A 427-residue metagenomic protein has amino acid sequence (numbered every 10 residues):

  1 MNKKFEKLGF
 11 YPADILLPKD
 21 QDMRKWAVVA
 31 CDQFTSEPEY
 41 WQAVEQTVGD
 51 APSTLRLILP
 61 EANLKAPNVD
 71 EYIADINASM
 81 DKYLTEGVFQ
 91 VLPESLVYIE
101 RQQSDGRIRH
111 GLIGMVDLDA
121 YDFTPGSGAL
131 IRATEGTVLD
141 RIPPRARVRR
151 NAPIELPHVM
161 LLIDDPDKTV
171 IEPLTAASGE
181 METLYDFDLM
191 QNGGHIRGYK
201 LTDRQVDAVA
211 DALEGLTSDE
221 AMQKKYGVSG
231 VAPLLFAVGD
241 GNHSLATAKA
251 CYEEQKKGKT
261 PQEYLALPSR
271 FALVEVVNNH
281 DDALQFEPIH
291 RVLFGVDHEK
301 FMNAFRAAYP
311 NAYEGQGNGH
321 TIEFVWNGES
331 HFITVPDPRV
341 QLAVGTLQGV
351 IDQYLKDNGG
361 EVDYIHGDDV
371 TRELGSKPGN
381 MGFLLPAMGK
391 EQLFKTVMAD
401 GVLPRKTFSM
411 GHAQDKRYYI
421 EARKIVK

Functional and structural regions predicted by a protein language model:
M1-N192, K200, Q223-Y226, G389-L403 (+1 more regions): N-terminal extension/subdomain marker
E61, K65, K225-S229, Y264-L265 (+4 more regions): Non-transmembrane, aqueous-exposed alpha-helical and coiled segments at domain scale
L162, V238-G239, E275, L384-P386: Short beta-strand segments
A176-L201, D281, F286-N311: Compact, glycine/acidic-enriched structural inserts
L189-D211, H331-R339: Glycine-rich phosphate-binding "P-loop"
G215-K259: Active-site beta-strand/loop microenvironment that shapes enzyme catalytic pockets
N242-F305: Catalytic or ion-translocation cores adjacent to nucleophile or general acid/base/metal-coordination motifs in diverse
A343-K427: Charged substrate- and nucleic-acid-binding regions of tRNA-handling and nucleotidyl-transfer enzymes, centered on
